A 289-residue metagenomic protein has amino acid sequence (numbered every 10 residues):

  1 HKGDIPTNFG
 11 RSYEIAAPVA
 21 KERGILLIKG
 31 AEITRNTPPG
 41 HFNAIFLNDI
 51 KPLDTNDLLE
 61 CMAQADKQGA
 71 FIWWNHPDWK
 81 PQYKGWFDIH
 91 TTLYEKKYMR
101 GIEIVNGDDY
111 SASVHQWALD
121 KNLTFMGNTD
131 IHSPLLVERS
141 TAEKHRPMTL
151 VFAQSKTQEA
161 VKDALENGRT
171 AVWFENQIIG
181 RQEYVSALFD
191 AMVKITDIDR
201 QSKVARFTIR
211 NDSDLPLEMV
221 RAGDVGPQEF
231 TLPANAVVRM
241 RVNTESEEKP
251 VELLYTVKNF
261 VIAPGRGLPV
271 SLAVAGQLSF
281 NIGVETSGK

Functional and structural regions predicted by a protein language model:
H1-F71, N75, K84, K97 (+3 more regions): A metal-dependent hydrolase metal-coordination microenvironment
T37-N48, Q82-K289: Charged catalytic cores and adjacent phosphate/nucleic-acid-binding surfaces used for phosphate/nucleic-acid chemistry
P77-W79: Conserved catalytic scaffold of divalent metal-dependent phosphoesterases
